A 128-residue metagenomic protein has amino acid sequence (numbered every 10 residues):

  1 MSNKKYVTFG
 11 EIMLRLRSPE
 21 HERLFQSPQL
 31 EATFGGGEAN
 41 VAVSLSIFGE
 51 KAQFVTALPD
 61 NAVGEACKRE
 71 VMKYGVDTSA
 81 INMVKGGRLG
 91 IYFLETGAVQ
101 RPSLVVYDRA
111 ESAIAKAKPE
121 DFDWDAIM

Functional and structural regions predicted by a protein language model:
M1-R23: Positively charged, low-complexity intrinsically disordered leader regions
L14-S18, G36-V43: N-terminal glycine-rich anion-binding loops that anchor highly charged ligand groups
R15-L16, F48, Y74: Change "in soluble alpha/beta enzymes" to "in soluble alpha/beta proteins
E22-Q26, D125: A glycine- and small-aliphatic-rich helix-loop capping segment at beta-alpha/alpha-beta transitions that lines
F25-G35: Short pre-catalytic strand/loop immediately N-terminal to key active-site residues, enriched for Gly-Thr
T33-N40, K116-P119: Short secondary-structure boundary/capping elements
V41-A52: Alpha-helix C-terminal capping segments
K51, V55-M128: Conserved N-terminal subdomain of the carbohydrate kinase-like
